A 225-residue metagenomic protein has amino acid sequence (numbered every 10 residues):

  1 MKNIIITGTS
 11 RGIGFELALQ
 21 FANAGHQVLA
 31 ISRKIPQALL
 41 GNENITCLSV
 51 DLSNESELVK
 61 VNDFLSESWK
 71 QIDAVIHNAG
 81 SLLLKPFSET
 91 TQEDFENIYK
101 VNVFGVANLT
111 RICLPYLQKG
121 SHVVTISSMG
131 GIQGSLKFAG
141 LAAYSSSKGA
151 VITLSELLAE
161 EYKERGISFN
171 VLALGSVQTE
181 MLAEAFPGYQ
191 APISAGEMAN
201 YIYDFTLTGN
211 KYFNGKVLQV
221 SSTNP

Functional and structural regions predicted by a protein language model:
S10, A18: N-terminal Rossmann NAD(P)H-binding glycine-rich loop of SDR-like oxidoreductase domains
C47, T90, I98-Y99: A hydrophobic alpha-helix adjacent to the NAD(P)-binding/active-site core of NAD(P)-dependent oxidoreductases, strongly
S49-K60, Q92: The beta1-alpha1 cofactor-binding region of Rossmann-like NAD(H)/NADP(H)-dependent oxidoreductases
N78-L83: Conserved NAD(P)H cofactor-binding loop of Rossmann-fold oxidoreductase domains
P86-F87, D94-E96: Substrate-binding pocket helix/loop in short-chain dehydrogenase/reductase
V124-A150, S155-E156, E160-K163: Catalytic loop of short-chain dehydrogenase/reductase
V171, P187-P225: C-terminal helical subdomain
